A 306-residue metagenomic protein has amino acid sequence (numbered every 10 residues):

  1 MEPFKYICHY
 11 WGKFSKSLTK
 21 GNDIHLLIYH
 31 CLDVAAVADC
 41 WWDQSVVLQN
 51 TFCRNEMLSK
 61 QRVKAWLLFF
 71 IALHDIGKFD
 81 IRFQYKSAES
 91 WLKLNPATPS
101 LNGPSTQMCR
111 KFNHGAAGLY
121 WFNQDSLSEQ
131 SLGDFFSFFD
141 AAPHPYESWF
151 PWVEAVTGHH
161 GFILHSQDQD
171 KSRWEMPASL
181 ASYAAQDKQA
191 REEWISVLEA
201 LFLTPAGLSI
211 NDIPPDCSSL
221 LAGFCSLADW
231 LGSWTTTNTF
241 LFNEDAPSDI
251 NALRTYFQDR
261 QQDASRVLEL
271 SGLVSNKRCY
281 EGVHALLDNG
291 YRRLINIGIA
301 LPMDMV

Functional and structural regions predicted by a protein language model:
E2-S275: Accessory nucleic-acid engagement/destabilization modules that flank
S17-D23, Y280-E281, M305-V306: Glycine- and acidic
Y29-H30, A65, Q84, G272-M305: Conserved pre-motif I regulatory segment
